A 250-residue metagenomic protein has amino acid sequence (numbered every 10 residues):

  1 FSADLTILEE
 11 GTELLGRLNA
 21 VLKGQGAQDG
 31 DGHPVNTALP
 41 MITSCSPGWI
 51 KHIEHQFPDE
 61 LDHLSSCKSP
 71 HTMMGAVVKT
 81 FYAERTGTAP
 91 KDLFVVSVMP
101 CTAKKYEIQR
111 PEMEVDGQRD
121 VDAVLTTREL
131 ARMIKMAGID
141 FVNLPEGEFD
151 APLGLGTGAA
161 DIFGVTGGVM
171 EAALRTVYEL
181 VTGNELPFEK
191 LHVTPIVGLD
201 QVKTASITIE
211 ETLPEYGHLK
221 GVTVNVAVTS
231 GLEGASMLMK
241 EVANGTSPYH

Functional and structural regions predicted by a protein language model:
F1-H250: Iron-sulfur-associated redox domains of electron-transfer enzymes in respiratory and anaerobic energy metabolism
